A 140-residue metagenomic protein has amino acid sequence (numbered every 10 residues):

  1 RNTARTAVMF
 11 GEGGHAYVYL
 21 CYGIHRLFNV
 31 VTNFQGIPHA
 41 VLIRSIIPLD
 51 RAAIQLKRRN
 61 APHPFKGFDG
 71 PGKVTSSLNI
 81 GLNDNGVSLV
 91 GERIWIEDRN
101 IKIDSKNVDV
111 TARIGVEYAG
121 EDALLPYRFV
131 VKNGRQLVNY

Functional and structural regions predicted by a protein language model:
R1-Y140: Conserved, well-structured core segments that form or line functional sites
